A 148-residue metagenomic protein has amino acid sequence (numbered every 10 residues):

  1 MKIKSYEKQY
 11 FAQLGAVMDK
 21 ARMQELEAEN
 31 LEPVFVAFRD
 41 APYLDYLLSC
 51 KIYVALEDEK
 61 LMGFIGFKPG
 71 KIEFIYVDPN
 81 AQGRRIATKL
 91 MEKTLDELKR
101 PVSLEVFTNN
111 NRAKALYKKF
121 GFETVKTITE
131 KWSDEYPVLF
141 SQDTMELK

Functional and structural regions predicted by a protein language model:
M1-A16: A short beta-loop-alpha structural element at the N-terminal edge of CoA-dependent acyl/N-acetyltransferase catalytic
G15, D19-P42: Conserved GNAT-fold acetyl-CoA-binding loop/helix
S49-G63: Conserved beta-hairpin
I65-G70: A conserved beta-strand-loop-helix scaffold within acyl/acetyltransferase catalytic domains
I72-Q82, V106-F107: A short, internal acetyl-CoA/4′-phosphopantetheine-binding micro-motif in the GNAT/acyltransferase core
G83-D96, K114-A115, K119: Conserved acetyl-CoA-binding loop-helix of GNAT-fold acetyltransferases
E97-N109: Conserved GNAT acetyl-CoA-binding A-motif
F107-K114, K118-F120, K126-K148: C-terminal "cap" of GNAT-fold acetyltransferases
